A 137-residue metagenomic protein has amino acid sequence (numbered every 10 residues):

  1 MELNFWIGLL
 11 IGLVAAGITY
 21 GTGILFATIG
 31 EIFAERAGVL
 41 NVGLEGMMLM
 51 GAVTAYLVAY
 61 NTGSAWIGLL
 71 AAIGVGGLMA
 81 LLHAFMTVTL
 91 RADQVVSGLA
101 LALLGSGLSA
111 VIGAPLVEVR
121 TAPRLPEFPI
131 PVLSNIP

Functional and structural regions predicted by a protein language model:
M1-A27, L40, T54, T62-G68: Membrane-interfacial amphipathic/re-entrant helices at transmembrane-helix boundaries
G21, L25, I29, M50 (+2 more regions): Generic alpha-helical transmembrane segments of integral inner-membrane proteins, especially permease/transport modules
T28-F33, V53-V58, L81-F85: Alpha-helical transmembrane segments of multipass membrane proteins
I32-G51, V88-L101: Short, non-helical or kinked segments that cap or interrupt transmembrane helices
E35, G63, R91, G113-V117: Short helix-capping/hinge motifs at transmembrane helix termini and TM-loop junctions
G63-L108: Alpha-helical transmembrane segments within multi-pass membrane transporters and channels
S106-P137: Transmembrane helix-bundle core of multi-pass membrane transporters and related energy-transducing complexes
